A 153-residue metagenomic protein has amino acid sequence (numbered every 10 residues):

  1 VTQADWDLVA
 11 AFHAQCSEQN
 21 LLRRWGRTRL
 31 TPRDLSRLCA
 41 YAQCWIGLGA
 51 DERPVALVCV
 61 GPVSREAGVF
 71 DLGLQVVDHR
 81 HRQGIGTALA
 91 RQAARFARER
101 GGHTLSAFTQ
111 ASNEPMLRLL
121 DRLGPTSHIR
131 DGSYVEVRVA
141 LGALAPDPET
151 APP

Functional and structural regions predicted by a protein language model:
V1, V76, T109: Hydrophobic adenine-recognition pocket in adenosine-nucleotide-binding enzymes
V1-A11: A short beta-loop-alpha structural element at the N-terminal edge of CoA-dependent acyl/N-acetyltransferase catalytic
Q15-D71, V77: Acetyl-CoA-dependent GNAT
L74-H79, Q83, S112: Active-site acidic-Proline motif in GNAT/NAT acetyltransferases
R82-E99, E114, R118-R122: Conserved acetyl-CoA-binding loop-helix of GNAT-fold acetyltransferases
A97-T109: Conserved GNAT acetyl-CoA-binding A-motif
D121-D131: Conserved acetyl-CoA-binding loop of GNAT-fold acetyltransferases
D131-P153: C-terminal "cap" of GNAT-fold acetyltransferases
